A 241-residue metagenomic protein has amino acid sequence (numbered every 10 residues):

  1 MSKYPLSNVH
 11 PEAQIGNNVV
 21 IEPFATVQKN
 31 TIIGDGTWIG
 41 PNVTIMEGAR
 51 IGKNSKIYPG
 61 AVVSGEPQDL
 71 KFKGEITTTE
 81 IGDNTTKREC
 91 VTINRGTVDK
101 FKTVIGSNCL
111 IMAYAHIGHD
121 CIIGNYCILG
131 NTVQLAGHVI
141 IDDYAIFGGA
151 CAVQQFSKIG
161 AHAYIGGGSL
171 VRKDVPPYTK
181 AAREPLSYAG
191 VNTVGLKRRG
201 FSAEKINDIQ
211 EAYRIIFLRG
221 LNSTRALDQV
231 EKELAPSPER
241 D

Functional and structural regions predicted by a protein language model:
S2-S187: Structural signal for interior beta-strand "rungs" in well-ordered beta-sheet cores of soluble enzyme domains
K87, Y164-K173, L196-R199, K232-D241: Non-transmembrane, interaction-prone segments in cytosolic or luminal domains
P185-A203: SDR active-site lid
R198-D241: An accessory alpha-helical subdomain
